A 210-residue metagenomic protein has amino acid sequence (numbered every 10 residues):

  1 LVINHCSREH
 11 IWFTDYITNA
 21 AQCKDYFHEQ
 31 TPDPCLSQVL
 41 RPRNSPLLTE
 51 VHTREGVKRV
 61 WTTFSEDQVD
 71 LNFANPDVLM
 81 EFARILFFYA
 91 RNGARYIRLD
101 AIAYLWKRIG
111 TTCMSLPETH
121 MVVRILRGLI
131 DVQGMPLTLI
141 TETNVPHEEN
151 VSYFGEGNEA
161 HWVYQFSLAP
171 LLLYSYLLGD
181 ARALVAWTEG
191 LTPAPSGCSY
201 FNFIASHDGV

Functional and structural regions predicted by a protein language model:
L1-A83, F87, R91, I102-L178: Acidic/aromatic-lined carbohydrate-recognition and catalytic surfaces of CAZymes acting on diverse glycans
A83-R84, I125, A181-T192: Short alpha-helical segments and helix-capping/turn motifs at coil-helix boundaries
A90, V185-V210: Active-site-proximal substrate-binding groove within the catalytic cores of carbohydrate-active enzymes
R95: Short acidic/polar active-site loop segments enriched in Thr and Asp
